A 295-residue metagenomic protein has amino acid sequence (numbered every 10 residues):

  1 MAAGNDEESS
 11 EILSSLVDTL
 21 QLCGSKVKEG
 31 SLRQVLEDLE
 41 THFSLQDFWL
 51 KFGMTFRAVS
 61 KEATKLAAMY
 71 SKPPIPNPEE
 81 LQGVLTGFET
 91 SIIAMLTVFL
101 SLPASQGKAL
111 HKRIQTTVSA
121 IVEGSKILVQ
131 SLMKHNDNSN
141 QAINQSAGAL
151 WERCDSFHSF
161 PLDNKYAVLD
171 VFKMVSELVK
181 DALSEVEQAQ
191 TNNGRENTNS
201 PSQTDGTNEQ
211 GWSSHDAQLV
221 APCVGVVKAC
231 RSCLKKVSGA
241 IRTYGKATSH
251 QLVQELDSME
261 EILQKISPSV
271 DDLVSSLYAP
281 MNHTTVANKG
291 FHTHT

Functional and structural regions predicted by a protein language model:
M1-Y166: Leu/Val/Ala/Ile-rich N-terminal alpha-helices, chiefly Sec-type signal peptides and the beginnings
N5, L178-T295: Extended, alpha-helical interaction "stalks"
V17, G53-F56, S60, Q82-L85 (+12 more regions): Generic structural concept
Q145-T198: Long amphipathic alpha-helical segments that form oligomerization/scaffold cores
